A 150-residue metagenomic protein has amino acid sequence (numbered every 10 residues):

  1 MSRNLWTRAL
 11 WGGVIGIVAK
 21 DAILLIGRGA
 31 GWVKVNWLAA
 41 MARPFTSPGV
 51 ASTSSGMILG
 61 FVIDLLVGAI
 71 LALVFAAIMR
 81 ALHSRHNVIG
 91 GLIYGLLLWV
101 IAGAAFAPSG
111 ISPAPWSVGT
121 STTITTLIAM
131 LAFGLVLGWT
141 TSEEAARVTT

Functional and structural regions predicted by a protein language model:
M1-T150: Juxtamembrane/disordered regions of integral membrane proteins
